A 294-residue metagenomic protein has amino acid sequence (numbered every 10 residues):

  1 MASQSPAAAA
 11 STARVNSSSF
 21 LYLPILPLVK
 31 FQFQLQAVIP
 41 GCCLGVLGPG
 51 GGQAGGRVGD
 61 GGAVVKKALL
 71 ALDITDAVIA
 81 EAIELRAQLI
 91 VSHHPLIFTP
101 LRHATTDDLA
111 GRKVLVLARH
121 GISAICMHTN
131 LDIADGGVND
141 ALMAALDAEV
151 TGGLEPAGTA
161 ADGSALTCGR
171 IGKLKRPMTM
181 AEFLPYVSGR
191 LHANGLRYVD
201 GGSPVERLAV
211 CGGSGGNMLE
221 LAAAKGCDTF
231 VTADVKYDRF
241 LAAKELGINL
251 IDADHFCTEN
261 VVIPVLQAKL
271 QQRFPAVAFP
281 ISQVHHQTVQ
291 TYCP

Functional and structural regions predicted by a protein language model:
M1-P294: Hydrophobic structural segments
